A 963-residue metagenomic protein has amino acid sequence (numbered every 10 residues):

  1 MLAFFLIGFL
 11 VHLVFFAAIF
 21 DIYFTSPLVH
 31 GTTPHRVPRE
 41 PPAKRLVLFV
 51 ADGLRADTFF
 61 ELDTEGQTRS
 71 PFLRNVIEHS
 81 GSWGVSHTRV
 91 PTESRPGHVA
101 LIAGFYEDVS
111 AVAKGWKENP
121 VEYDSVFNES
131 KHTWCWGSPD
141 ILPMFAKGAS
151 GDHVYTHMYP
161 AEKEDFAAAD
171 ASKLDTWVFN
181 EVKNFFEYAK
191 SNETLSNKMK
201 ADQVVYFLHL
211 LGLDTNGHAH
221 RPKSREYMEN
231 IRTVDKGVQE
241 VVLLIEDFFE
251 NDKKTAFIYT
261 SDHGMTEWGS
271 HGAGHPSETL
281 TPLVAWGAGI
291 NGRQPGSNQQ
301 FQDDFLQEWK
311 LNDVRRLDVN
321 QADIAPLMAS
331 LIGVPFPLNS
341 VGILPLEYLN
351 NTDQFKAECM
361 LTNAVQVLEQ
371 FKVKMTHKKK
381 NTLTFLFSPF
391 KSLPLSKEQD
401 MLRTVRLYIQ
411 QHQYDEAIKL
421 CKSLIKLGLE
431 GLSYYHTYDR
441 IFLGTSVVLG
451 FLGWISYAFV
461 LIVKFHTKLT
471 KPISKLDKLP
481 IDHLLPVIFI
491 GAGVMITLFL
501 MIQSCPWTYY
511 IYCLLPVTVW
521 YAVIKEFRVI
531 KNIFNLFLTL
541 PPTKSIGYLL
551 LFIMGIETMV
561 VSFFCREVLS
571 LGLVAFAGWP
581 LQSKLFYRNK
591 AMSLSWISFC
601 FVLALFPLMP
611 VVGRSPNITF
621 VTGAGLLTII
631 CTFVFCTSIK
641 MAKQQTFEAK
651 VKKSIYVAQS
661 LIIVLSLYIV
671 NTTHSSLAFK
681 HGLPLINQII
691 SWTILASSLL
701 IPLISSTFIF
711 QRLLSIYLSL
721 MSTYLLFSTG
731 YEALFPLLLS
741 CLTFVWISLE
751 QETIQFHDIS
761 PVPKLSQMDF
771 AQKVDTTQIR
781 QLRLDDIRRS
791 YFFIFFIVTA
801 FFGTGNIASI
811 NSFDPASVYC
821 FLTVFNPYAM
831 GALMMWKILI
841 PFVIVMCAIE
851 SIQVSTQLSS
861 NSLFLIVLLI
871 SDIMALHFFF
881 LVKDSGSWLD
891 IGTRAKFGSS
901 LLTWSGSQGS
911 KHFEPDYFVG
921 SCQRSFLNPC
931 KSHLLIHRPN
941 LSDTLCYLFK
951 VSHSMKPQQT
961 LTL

Functional and structural regions predicted by a protein language model:
L2-A18, P42-L48, R55-Q203, L211-A219 (+1 more regions): Active-site-proximal alpha/beta segments of enzymes that process anionic O-linked groups
A3-D21, Y438-L963: Alpha-helical transmembrane segments of integral membrane proteins
F4, P34, P38-P41, S172-M199 (+2 more regions): A long, amphipathic alpha-helix that forms part of the scaffold/cap immediately adjacent to metal-dependent active
I22-K44: Membrane/wall-proximal cationic-aromatic binding patches
L46, D52, L101, T133 (+9 more regions): Structural signal for hydrophobic/aromatic residues that build the beta-strand cores of folded beta-sheet domains
R89, G115-P120, R225-R232, N251 (+2 more regions): A short beta-strand-to-alpha-helix junction
V109, P345-R403, I409-T437, V448-L449: Phosphate/adenylate-binding glycine loop and adjacent helical scaffold
N251-K253, Y259-Q302, W309, D313: Histidine-centered active-site microenvironments of extracellular/periplasmic hydrolases and transferases
